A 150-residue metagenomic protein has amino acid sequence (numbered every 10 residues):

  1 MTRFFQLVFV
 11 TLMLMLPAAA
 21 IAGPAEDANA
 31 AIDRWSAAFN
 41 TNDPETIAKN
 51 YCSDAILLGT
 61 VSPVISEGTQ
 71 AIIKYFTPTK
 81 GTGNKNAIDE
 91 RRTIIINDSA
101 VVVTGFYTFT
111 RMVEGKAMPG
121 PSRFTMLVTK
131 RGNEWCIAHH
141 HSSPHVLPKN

Functional and structural regions predicted by a protein language model:
T2-S53, C136, K149-N150: Short, low-complexity N-terminal intrinsically disordered segments enriched in polar/charged residues
A25-A31, P44-S99, M118-P119: A solvent-exposed, acidic/Ser-Thr-rich amphipathic alpha-helical stretch
Y51, Y107-F109, H141-S142: Short beta-strand segments enriched in hydrophobic/aromatic residues within well-folded beta-rich domains
L57, V102-V103, I137: Short hydrophobic/aromatic-rich beta-strand segments that constitute the beta-sheet cores of beta-sandwich/beta-barrel
T93-V101, V128-E134: A short, structured loop/turn motif at beta-sheet edges
S99-F109: A short hydrophobic beta-strand element
V113-G115: Outer-membrane beta-barrel domain signature
P121-P148: Short beta-strand edge/turn micro-motifs at domain boundaries
